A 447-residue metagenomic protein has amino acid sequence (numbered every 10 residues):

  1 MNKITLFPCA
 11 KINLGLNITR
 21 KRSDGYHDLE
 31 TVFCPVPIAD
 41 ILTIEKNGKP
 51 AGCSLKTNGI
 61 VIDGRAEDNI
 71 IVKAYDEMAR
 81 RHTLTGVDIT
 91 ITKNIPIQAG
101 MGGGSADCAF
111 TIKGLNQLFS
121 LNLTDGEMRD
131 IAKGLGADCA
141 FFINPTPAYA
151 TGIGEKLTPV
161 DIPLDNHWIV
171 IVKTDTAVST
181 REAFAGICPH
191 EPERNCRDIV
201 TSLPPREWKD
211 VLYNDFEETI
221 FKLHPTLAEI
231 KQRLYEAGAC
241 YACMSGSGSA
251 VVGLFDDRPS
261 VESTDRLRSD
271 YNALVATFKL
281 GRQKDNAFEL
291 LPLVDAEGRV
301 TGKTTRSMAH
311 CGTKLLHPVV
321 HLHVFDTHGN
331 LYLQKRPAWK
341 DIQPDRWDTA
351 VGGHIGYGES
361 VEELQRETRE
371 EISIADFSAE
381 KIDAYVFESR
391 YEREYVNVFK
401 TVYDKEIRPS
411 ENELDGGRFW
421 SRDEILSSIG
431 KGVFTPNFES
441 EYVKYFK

Functional and structural regions predicted by a protein language model:
M1-A99, Q117-G126, D161-D165, K173 (+1 more regions): ATP-binding N-lobe of GHMP and related small-molecule kinases
T90-F119, A137, C240-V252: Glycine/serine-rich anion-binding loops at beta->alpha junctions that coordinate negatively charged ligand groups
C108, I112-Y149: Contiguous, small/hydrophobic- and glycine-enriched helical/loop subdomains that border and often "cap" functional
N144-P145, Y149-Y241, D256-P259, Y271 (+1 more regions): Conserved, helical-rich catalytic subdomain that frames metal- and/or nucleotide-binding sites in enzyme alpha/beta
N286-H321, T327: Acidic, metal-coordinating catalytic segment for phosphate/diphosphate chemistry, firing primarily on the Nudix
H328, A338, S360-V361, R369-E406: Active-site segment of metal-dependent pyrophosphate-handling enzymes, primarily the Nudix hydrolase catalytic core
D345, D383-V386, R390-K447: Nudix hydrolase/Nudix homology domain
